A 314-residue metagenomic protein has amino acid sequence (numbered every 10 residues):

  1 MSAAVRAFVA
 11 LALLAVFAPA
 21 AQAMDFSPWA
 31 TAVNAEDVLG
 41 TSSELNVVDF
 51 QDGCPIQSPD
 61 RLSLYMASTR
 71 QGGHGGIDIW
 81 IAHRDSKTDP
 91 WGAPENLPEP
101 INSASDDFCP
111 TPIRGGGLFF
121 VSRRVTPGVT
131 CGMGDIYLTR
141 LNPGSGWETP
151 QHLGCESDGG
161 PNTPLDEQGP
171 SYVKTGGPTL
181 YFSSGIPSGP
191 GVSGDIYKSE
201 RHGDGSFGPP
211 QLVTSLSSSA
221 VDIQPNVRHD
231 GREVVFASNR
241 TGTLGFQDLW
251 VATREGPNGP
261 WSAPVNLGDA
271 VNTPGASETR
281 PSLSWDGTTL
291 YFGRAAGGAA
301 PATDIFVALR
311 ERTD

Functional and structural regions predicted by a protein language model:
M1-V5: N-terminal secretory signal peptides that target proteins for export/translocation
A7-A18: Bacterial N-terminal signal peptides
A23-D314: Short, conserved micro-motifs composed of acidic
